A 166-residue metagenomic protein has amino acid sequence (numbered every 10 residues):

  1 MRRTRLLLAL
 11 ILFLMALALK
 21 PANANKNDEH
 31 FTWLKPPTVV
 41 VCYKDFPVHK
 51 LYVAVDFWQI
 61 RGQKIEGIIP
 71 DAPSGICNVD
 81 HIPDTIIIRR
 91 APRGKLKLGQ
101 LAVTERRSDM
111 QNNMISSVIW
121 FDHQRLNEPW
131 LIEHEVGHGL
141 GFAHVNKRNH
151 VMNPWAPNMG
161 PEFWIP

Functional and structural regions predicted by a protein language model:
M1-R2: N-terminal secretory signal peptides that target proteins for export/translocation
R5-V48, V55-D56, I60, K95-L98 (+1 more regions): Disordered inhibitory propeptide/activation segment of secreted metzincin zinc metalloprotease zymogens, centered on
A22, P37-T38, D71-S74, D84 (+3 more regions): Generic low-complexity segments that are intrinsically disordered, proline-rich and/or Lys/Arg-biased
T38-V48, V118-N127, P154-P161: Second-shell loop/turn segments in exported
H49-G139, A143-N146: Metzincin-family zinc-dependent endopeptidase catalytic domain
F142-I165: Post-HEXXH active-site segment of zinc metalloproteases
